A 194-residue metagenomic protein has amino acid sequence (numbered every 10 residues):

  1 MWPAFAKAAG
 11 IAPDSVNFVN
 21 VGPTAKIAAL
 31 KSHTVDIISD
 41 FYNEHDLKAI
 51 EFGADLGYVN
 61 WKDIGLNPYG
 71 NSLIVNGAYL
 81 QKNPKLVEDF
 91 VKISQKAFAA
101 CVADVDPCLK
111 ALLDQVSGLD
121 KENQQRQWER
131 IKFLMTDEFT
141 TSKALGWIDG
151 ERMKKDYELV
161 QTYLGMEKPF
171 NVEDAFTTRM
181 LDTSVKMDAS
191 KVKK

Functional and structural regions predicted by a protein language model:
M1-F18, K48-G53: Ligand-binding cleft/hinge of the Venus flytrap
K7, A12, D55, G118-D120 (+1 more regions): Short coil/loop linkers at secondary-structure junctions
A25-K121: Pocket-lining segment of extracytoplasmic ligand-binding domains
K82-M166: Secondary-structure end/capping motifs
M153-K194: Conserved C-terminal helix/tail region of periplasmic/extracytoplasmic solute-binding proteins
